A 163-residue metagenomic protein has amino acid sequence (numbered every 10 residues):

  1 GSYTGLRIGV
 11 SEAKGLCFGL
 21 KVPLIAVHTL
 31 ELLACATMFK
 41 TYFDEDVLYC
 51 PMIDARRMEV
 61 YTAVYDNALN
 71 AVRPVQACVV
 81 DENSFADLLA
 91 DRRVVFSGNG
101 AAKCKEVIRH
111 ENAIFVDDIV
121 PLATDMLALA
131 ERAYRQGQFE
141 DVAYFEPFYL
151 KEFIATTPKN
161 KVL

Functional and structural regions predicted by a protein language model:
G1, L16, F96, L127 (+1 more regions): A residue-level signal for conserved active-site and pocket-lining positions in enzyme catalytic cores
G1-R7, A55, T62: Short intrinsically disordered, low-complexity coil segments enriched in acidic
S2-T29: DPxDG-like acidic metal-binding loop motif
I8-E12, D81, L122-M126: Catalytic-loop motifs flanking and including active-site residues across diverse enzymes
F18, M58, A143-Y144: Short, basic and Ser/Thr-rich N-terminal targeting/leader segments
G19, A36-K40, L129-Q136: Active-site catalytic microenvironments for nucleophilic, acid-base chemistry
P23-P121, Y149, I154-A155, K159: Surface "functional belts" at beta-alpha junctions
V116-L163: Acyltransferase
